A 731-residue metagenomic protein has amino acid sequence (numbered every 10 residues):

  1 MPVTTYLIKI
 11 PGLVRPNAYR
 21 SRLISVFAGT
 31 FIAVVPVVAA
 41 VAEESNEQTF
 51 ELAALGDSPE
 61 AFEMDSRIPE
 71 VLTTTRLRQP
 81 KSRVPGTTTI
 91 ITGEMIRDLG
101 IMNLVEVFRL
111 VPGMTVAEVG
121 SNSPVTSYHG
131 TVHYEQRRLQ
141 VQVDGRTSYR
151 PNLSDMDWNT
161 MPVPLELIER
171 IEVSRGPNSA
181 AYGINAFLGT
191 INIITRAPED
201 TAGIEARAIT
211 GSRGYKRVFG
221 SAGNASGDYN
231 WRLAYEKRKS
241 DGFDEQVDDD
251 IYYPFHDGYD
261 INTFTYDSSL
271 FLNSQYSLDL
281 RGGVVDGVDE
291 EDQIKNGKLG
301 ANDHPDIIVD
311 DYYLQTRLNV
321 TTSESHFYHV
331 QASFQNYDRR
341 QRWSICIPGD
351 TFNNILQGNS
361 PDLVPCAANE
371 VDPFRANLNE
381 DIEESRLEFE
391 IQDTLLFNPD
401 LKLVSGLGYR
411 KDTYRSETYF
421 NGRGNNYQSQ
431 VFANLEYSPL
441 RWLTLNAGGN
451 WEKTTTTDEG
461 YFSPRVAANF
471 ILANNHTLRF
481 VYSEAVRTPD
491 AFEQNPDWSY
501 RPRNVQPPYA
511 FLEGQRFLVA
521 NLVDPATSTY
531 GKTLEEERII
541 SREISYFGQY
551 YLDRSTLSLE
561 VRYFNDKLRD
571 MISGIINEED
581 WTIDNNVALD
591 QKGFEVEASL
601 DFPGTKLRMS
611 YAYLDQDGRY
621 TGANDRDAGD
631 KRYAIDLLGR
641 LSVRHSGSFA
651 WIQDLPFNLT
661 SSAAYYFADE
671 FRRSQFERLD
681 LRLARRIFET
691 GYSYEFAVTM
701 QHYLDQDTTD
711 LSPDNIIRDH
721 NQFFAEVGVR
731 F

Functional and structural regions predicted by a protein language model:
P2-L13, Y19-R20, S25-A28, V37-I101 (+5 more regions): N-terminal Sec signal peptide and the immediately downstream disordered periplasmic leader that contains the TonB box
Y6, G223, F271, I307 (+3 more regions): Conserved C-terminal beta-signal and adjacent last beta-strands/turns of outer-membrane beta-barrel proteins
I68, T73, L77-P80, T88 (+1 more regions): Extracytoplasmic beta-strand/coil segments of soluble accessory domains associated with Gram-negative outer-membrane
L104-V107, P124-G130, L139-D144, W158-M161 (+3 more regions): N-terminal periplasmic accessory domains that precede and gate Gram-negative outer-membrane beta-barrel machines
T147-R175: Short acidic/polar hinge/loop motifs at secondary-structure boundaries that mediate gating or recognition
T210-K239, D249-D289, D306-F327, L396-L403 (+1 more regions): Transmembrane beta-barrel wall of Gram-negative outer-membrane proteins
Y229, S325-Q341, I471, R479 (+4 more regions): Membrane-embedded beta-barrel scaffold of Gram-negative outer-membrane proteins
P399, V404, S438-L440, R554-I572 (+1 more regions): Gram-negative outer-membrane beta-barrel transporters
